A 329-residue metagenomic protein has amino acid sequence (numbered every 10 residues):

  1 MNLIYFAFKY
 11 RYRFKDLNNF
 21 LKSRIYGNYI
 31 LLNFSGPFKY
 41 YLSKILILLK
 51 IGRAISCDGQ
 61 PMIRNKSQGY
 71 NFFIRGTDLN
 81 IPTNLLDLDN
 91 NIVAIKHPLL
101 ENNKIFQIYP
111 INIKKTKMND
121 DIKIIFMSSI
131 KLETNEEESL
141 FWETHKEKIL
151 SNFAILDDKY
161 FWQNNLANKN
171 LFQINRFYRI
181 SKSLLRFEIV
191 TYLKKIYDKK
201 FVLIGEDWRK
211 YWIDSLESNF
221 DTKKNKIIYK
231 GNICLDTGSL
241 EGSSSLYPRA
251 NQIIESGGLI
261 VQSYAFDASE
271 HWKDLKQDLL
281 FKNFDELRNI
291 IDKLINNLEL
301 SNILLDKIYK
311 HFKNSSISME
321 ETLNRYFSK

Functional and structural regions predicted by a protein language model:
M1-N28, L42-R53, K194-Y197: N-terminal subdomain of nucleotide-sugar transferases
Y5-F8, R13-D16, N33-S35, D78 (+2 more regions): Nucleotide-sugar donor-binding catalytic core of glycosyltransferases
R13, F38, Y178-L185, E286 (+4 more regions): Soluble or luminal CAZymes and related metallo-dependent hydrolases
Y26-N33, K50-L79, T83, D87-H97 (+1 more regions): Active-site proximal beta-strand in glycosyltransferases
I254-E255: Short alpha-helix at the nucleotide-sugar/activated-sugar donor binding site of glycosyltransferases and closely
D274-F281: A short acidic/histidine/glycine-rich donor-binding loop in glycosyltransferase catalytic cores
K282-L300: C-terminal "capping" alpha-helix adjacent to the active site of nucleotide-linked donor transferases in cell-envelope
I295-K329: A charged, aromatic-enriched C-terminal amphipathic alpha-helix characteristic of glycosyltransferases across folds
